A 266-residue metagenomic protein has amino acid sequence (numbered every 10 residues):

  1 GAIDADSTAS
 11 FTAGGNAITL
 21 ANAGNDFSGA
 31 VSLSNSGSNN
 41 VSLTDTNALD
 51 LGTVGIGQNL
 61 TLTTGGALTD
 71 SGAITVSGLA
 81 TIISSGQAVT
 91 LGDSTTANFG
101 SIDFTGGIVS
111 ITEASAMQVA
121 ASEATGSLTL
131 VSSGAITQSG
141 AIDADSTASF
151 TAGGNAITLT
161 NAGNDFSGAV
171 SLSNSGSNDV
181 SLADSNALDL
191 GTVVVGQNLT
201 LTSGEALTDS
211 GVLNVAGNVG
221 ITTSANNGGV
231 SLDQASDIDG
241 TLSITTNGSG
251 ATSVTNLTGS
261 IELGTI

Functional and structural regions predicted by a protein language model:
G1-I266: Extracellular lectin-like interaction modules
